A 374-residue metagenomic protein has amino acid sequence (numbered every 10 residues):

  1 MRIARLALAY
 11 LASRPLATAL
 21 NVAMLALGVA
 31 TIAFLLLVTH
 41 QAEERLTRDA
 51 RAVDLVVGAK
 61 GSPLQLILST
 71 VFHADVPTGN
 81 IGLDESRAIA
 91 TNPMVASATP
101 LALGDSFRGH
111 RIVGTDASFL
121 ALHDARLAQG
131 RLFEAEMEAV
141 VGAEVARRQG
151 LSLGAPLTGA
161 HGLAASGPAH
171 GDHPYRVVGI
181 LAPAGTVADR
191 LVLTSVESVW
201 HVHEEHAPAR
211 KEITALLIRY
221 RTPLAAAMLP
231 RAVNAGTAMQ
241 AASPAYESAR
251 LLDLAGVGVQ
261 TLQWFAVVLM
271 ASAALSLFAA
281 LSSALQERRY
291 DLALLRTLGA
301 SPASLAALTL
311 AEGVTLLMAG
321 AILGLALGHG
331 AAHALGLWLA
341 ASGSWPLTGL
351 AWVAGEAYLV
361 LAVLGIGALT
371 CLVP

Functional and structural regions predicted by a protein language model:
I3-A12: A short amphipathic helical element positioned immediately N-terminal to and/or at the very start of a transmembrane
L16-Q41: Short, strongly hydrophobic transmembrane alpha-helices
A23, Q260-A280: Internal alpha-helical transmembrane segments of multipass membrane proteins, especially hydrophobic lipid-embedded
L36-R111, A135, L229-V233, T237-Q240: Hydrophobic, regular-secondary-structure patches
A102, S106-A117, A125-E205: Hydrophobic secondary-structure segments that place a key small or acidic residue at a functional site
A169-R176, I180-V259: Mechanotransmission and gating elements of multispan inner-membrane complexes involved in transport and envelope
A271, S282-A284, R289-G336, G365-I366 (+1 more regions): Transmembrane alpha-helical interface segments in multi-pass membrane proteins
A341-V373: Conserved transmembrane alpha-helices of multi-pass membrane proteins, especially helix-helix packing segments enriched
